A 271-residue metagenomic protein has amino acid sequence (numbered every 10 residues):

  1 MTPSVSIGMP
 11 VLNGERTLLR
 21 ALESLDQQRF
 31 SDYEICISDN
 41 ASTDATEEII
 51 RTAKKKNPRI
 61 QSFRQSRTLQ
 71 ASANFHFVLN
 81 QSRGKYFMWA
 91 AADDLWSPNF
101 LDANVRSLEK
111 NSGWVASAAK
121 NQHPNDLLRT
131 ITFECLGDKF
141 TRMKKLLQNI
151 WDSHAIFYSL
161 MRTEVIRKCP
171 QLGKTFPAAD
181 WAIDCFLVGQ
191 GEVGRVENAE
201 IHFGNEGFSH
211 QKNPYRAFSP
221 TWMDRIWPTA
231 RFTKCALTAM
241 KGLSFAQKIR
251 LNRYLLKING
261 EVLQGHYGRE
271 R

Functional and structural regions predicted by a protein language model:
M1-S24: N-proximal low-complexity "stem/linker" segments adjacent to membrane-targeting elements
P3-S6, E34, A182: Cell-envelope/extracellular polymer assembly enzymes that use nucleotide-activated donors
E23-D32: Short, acidic, metal-binding catalytic loop of nucleotide-sugar glycosyltransferases
D39-E48, R67, A91: A conserved acidic beta->alpha catalytic loop
Q65-S82: Glycine-rich, basic loop-to-helix element that forms the pyrophosphate-binding segment of sugar-nucleotide handling
F87: Short aromatic/hydrophobic "clamp" motif used to bind/position activated sugar donors
S97, G137-A217: Conserved nucleotide-sugar donor-binding catalytic segment
N99-I131: Conserved donor NDP-sugar-binding/catalytic core segment of glycosyltransferases
